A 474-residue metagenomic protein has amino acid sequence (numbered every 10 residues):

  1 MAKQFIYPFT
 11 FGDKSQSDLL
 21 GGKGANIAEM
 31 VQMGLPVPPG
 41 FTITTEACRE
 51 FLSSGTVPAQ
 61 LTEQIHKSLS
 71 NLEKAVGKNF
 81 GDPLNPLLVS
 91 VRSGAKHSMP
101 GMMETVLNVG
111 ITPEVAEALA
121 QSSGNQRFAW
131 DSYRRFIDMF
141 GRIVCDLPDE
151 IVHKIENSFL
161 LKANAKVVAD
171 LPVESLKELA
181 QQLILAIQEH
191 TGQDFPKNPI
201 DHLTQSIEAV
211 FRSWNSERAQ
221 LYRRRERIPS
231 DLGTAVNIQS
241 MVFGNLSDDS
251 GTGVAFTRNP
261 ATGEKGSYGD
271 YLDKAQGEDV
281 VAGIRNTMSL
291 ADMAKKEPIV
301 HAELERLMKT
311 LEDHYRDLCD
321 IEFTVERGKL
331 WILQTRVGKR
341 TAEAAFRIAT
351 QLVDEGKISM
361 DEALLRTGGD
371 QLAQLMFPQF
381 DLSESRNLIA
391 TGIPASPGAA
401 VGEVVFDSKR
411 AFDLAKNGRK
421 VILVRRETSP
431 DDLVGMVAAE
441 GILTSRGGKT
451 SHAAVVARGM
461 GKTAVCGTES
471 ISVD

Functional and structural regions predicted by a protein language model:
M1-N387, D413, R419-I422, E427-V434 (+4 more regions): Nucleotide/phosphate-binding sheet-loop regions of phosphoryl- and nucleotidyl-transfer enzymes
P397, V401, A415: NTP/phosphate- and nucleic-acid-binding module
A400, V404-R410: Long, structured protein-protein interaction/assembly regions in large complexes
V401-G402, K420, I442-L443: Short, flexible loop segments at the rims of nucleotide/cofactor-binding pockets, characterized by
S445, V465-T468: Generic beta-sheet signal
G461-K462: Residues forming the flavin
